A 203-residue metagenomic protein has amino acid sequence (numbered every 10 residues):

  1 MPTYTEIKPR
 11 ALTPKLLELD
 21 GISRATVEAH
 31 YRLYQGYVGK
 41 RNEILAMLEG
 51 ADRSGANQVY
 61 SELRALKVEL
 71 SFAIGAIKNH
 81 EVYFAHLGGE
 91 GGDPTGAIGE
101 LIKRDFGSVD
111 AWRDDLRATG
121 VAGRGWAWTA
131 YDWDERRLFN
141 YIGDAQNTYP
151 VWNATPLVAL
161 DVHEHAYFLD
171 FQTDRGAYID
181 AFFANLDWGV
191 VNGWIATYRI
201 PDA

Functional and structural regions predicted by a protein language model:
M1-A203: Feature for soluble, non-membrane regions of globular proteins
